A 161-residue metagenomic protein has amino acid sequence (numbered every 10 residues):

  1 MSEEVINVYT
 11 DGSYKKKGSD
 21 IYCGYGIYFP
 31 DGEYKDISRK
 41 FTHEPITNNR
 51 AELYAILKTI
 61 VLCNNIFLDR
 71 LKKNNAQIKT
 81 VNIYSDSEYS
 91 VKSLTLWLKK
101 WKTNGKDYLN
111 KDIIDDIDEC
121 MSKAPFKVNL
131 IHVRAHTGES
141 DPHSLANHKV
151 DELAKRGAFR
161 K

Functional and structural regions predicted by a protein language model:
M1-A51, V61-L62, H148-R160: RNase H-like nuclease fold core
S13-K17, L57-H148: RNase H catalytic domain
E52, I56: Short, conserved alpha-helix that lines the donor NDP-sugar binding/gating region of sugar-transfer enzymes
